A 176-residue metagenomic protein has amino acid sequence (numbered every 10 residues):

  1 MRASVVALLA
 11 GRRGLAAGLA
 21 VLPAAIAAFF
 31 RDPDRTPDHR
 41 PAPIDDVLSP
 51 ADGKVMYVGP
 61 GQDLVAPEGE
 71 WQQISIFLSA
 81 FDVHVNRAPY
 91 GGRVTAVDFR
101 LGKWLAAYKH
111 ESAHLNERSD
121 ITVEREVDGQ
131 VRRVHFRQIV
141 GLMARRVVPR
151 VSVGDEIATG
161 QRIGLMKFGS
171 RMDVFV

Functional and structural regions predicted by a protein language model:
M1-V176: Contiguous, well-folded functional domains in the mature portion of proteins
